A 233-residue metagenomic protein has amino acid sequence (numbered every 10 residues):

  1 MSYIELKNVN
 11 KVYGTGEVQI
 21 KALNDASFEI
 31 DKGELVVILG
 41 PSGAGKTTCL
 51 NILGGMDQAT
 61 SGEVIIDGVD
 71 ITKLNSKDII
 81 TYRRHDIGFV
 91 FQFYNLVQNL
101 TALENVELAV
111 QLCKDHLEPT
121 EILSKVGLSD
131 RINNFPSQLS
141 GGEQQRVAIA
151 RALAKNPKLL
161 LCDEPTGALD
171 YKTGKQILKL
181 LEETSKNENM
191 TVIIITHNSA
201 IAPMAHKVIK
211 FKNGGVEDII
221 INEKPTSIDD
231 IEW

Functional and structural regions predicted by a protein language model:
S2-F211: ABC family nucleotide-binding domain
G215-W233: Conserved beta-strand-loop-alpha-helix hinge in the C-terminal portion of ABC ATPase nucleotide-binding domains
